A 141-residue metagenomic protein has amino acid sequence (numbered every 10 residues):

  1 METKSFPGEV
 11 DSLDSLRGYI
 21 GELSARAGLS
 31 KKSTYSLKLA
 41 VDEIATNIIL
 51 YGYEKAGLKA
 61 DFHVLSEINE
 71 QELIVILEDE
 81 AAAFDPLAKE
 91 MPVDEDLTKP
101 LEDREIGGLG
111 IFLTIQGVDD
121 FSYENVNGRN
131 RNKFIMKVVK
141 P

Functional and structural regions predicted by a protein language model:
E2-K31: Helix-loop-beta hinge of the Bergerat
I20-D42, D103-E105: Conserved short strand/loop->alpha-helix "switch" segment adjacent to the catalytic nucleotide/phosphoryl-transfer site
G52-L58: A short, flexible helix-to-loop-to-beta junction within the catalytic ATP-binding CA
L58-E67: A conserved short beta-strand within the histidine kinase catalytic ATPase domain
E67-V75: Short beta-strand-loop-beta element adjacent to the nucleotide/active-site pocket used for signaling
I74-I106: Glycine-rich/acidic phosphate-handling loop/turn and adjacent ATP-lid/helix of nucleotide-binding kinase/ATPase domains
E102-V118: Glycine-rich phosphate-binding loop
D119-N125: Glycine-rich ATP-binding loops of the HATPase_c
